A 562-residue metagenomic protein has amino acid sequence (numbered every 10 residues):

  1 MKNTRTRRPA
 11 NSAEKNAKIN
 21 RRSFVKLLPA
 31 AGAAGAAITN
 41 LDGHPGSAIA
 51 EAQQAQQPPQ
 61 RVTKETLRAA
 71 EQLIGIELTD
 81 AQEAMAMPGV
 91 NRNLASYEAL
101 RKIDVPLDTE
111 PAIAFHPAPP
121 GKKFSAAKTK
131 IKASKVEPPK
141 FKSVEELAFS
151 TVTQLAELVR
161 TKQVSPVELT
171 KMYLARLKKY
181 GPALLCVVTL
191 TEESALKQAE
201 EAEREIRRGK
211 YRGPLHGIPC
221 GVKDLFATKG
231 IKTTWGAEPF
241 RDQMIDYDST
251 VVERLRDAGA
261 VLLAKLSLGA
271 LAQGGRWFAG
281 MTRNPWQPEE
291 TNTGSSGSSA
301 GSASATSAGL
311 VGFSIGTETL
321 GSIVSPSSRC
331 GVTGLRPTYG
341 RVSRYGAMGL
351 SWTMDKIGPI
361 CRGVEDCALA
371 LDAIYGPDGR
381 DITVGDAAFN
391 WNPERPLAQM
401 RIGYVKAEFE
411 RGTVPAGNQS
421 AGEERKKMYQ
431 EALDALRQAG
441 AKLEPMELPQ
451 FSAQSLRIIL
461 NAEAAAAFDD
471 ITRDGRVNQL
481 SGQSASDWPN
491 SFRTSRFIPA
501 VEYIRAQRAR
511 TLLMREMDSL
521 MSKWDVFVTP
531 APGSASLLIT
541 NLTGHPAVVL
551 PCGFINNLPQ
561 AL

Functional and structural regions predicted by a protein language model:
K2-P9, K18-K197, Q438, R496-F497 (+1 more regions): An N-terminal boundary/leader segment
K132-P138, T333-K427: A short helix-breaking turn/cap at a secondary-structure junction
S134-E146, H216-W235, P396-V414, I458-M514 (+2 more regions): Short helix-loop capping/hinge segments that flank enzyme active sites or metal/cofactor-binding pockets
V144-V152, K179-P182, P214-D248, G275: Enzymes and membrane/adaptor proteins characterized by extended Gly/Ser/Thr/Asp/Glu-rich, aromatic-dotted
K162, G217, D257, V261-A264 (+7 more regions): Glycine-rich, small-residue loops and helix-cap segments that act as flexible hinges at active-site edges
Q163, E168-L174, E200, A421-E447 (+2 more regions): Acyltransferase
V167, A202-I218, D366, E394-G403: Immediate post-signal peptide segment of exported/extracytoplasmic ligand-binding proteins
M244-I374, N541-A561: Short glycine/serine-rich loop segments
